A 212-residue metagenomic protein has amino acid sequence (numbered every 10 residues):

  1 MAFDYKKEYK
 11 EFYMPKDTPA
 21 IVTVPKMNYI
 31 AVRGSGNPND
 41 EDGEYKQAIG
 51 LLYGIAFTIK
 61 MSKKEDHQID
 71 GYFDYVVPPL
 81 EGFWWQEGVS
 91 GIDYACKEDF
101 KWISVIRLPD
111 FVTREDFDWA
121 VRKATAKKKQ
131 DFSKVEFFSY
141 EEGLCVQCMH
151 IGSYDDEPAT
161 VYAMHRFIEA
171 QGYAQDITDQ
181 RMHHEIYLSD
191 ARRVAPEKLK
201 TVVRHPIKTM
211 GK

Functional and structural regions predicted by a protein language model:
M1-K212: A solvent-exposed interaction/effector surface
